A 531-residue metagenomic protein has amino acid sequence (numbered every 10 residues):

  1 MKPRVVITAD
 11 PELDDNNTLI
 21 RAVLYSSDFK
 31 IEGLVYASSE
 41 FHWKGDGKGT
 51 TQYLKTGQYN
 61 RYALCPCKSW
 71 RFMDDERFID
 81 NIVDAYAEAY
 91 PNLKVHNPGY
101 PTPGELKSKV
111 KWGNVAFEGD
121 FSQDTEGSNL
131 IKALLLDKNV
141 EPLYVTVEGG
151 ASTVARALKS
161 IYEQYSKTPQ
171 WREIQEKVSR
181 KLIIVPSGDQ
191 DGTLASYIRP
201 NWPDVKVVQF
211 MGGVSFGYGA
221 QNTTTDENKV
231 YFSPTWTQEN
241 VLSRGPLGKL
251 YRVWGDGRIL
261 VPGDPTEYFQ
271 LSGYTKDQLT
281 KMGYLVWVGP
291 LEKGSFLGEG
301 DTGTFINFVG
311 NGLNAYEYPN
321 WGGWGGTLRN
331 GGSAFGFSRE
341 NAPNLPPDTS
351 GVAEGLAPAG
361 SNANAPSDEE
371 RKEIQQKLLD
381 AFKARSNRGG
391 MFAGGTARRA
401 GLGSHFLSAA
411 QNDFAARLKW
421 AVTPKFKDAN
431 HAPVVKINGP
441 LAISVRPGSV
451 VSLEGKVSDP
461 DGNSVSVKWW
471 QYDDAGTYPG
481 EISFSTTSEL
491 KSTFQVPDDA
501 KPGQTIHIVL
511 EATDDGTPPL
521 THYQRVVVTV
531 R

Functional and structural regions predicted by a protein language model:
M1-S452, V457-S464, K468-Y478: N-terminal acidic, glycine/proline-rich low-complexity segments
V450, S464, K501-H507: Extracellular Ig-like/FN3 beta-sandwich strand-entry sites
Q471-Q495: Surface-exposed, flexible coil segments in extracellular/virion-facing regions
V496-P502, D515: Short, surface-exposed loop/turn segments at beta-strand-coil junctions that are enriched for proline with nearby
T513-P519: Short, solvent-exposed loop/turn segments at the edges of extracellular beta-sandwich modules
P519-V526: Extracellular and select intracellular beta-sandwich modules with Ser/Thr-enriched, small-residue motifs on
V527-R531: Short beta-strand edge segments in extracellular beta-sheet folds
